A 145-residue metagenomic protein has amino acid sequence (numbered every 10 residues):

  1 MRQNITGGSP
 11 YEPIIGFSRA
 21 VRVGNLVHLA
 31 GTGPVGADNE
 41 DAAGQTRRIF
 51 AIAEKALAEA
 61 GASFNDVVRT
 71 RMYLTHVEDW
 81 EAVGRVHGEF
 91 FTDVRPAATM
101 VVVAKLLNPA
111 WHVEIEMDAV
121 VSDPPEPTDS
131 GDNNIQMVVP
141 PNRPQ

Functional and structural regions predicted by a protein language model:
M1-V68, L74-Q145: N-terminal presequence-like segments and the immediate start of the first folded domain
